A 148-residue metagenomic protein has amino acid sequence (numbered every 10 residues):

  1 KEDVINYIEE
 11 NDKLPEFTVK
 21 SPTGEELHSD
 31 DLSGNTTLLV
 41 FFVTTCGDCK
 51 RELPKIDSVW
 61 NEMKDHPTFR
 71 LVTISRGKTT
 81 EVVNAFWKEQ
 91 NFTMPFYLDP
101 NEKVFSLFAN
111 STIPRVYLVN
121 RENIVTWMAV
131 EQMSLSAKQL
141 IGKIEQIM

Functional and structural regions predicted by a protein language model:
K1-E16, S33: N-proximal helix/coil linker or "cap" segments that precede and/or mark the start of modular domains
F17-T37: A short beta-strand-turn-helix
N35-T37, F42-T45, T112: Short pre-active-site segment immediately N-terminal to redox-active cysteine/selenocysteine motifs in thiol-based
L38-L39, L71, V116: Hydrophobic beta-strand anchors of alpha/beta hydrolase catalytic cores
F41-S58: Conserved redox-active cysteine motifs that mediate thiol-disulfide chemistry, especially di-cysteine Cys-X(1-2)-Cys
P67-T80, F92-E102: Thiol-based oxidoreductase modules, predominantly thioredoxin-like and allied folds used for disulfide exchange
N84-R121: Short, internal strand/loop/helix patches that form the active-site neighborhood or redox-interaction surface
L118-M148: Thiol-/selenol-based redox modules, centered on thioredoxin-like and closely related oxidoreductase domains
